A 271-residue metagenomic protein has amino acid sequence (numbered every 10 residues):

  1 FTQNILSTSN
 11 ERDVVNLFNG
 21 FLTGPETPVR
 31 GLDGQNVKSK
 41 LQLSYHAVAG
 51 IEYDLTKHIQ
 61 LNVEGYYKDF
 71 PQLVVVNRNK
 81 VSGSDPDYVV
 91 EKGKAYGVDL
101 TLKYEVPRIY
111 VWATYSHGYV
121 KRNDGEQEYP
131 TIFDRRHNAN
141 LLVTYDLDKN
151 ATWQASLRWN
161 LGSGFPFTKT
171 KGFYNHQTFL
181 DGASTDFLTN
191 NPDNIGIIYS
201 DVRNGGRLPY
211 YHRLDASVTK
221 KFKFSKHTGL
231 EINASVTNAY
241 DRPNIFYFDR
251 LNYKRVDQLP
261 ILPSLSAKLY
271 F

Functional and structural regions predicted by a protein language model:
F1-H46, G65-D85, R158-G172, Q177 (+1 more regions): Surface-exposed extracellular loop regions of Gram-negative outer-membrane beta-barrel proteins, predominantly
L32-V37, G83-V89, G97, N123-P130 (+2 more regions): Extracellular loop and loop/strand-boundary signature of outer-membrane beta-barrel proteins
N36, K40, H58-W112, N138 (+2 more regions): Outer membrane beta-barrel strand-and-loop segments of large Gram-negative receptors, especially TonB-dependent
S39, A49-Y53, V98-Y104, A113 (+5 more regions): Residues on the lipid-exposed face of transmembrane beta-strands in outer-membrane beta-barrel proteins
L43-A47, K92-Y96, F133-A139, Y210-L214 (+2 more regions): Residues that define the transmembrane beta-barrel architecture of outer-membrane proteins
H58-L61, R108-W112, N150-A155, S225-L230 (+1 more regions): Repeated loop/turn-to-beta-strand initiation elements of outer-membrane beta-barrel proteins
Y66-D69, Y88-K169: Gram-negative outer-membrane beta-barrel transporters
N160-I195, R207-D215, T219-F271: C-terminal beta-signal and adjacent terminal beta-strands/loops of Gram-negative outer-membrane beta-barrel proteins
